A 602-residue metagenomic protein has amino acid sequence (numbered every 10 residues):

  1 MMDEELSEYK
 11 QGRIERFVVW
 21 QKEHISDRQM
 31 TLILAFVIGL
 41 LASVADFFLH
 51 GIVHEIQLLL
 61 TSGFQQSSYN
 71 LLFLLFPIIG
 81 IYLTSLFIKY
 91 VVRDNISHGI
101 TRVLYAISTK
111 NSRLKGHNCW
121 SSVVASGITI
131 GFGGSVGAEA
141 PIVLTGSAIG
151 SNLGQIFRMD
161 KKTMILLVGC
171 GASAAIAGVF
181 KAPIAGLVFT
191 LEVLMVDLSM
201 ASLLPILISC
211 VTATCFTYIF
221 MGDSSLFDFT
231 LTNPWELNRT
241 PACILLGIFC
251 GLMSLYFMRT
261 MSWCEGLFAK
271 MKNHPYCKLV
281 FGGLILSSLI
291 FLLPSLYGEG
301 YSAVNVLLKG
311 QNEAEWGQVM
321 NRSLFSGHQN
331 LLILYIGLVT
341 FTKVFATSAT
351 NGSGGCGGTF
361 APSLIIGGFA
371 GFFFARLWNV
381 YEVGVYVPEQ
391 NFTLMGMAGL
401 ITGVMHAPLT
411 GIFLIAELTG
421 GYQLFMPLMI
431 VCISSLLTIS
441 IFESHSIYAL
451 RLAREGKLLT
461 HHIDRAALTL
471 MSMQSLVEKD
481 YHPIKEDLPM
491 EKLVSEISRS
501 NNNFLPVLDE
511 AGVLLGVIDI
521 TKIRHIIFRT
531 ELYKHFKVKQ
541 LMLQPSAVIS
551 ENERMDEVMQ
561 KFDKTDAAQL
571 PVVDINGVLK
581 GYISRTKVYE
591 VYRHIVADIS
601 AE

Functional and structural regions predicted by a protein language model:
M1-L470, Q474-S475, K479-D480, I484-L505 (+3 more regions): Alpha-helical transmembrane segments and immediately membrane-proximal extracytoplasmic
P205, E478, H525-R529, L543 (+2 more regions): Phosphate-coordinating loops and pocket residues in cytosolic domains that bind phosphorylated ligands
S209, V431, E478, I520 (+3 more regions): ATP/adenylate-binding site constellation spanning eukaryotic-like Ser/Thr protein kinases, ABC-transporter
D480-I484, Q540, P545-V548: Structural signal for short hydrophobic segments within the conserved structured cores of catalytic domains across
I484-N501, L508, I527-T530, K534 (+2 more regions): The conserved cystathionine-beta-synthase
L515-I523, Y582-Y589: Short hydrophobic beta-strand motif reused across regulatory alpha/beta modules
